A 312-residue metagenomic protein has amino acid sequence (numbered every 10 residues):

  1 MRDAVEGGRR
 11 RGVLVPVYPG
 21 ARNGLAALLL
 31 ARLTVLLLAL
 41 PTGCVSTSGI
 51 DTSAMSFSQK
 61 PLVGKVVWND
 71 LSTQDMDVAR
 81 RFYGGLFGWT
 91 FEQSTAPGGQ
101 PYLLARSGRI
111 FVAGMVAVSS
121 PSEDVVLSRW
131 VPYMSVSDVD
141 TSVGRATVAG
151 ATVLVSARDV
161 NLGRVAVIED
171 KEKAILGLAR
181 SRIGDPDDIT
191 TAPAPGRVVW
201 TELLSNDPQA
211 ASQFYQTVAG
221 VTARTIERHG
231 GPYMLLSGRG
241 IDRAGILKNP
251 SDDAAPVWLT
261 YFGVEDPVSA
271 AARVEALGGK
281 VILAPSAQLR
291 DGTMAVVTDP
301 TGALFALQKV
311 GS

Functional and structural regions predicted by a protein language model:
M1-A26: N-terminal secretory signal peptides that target proteins for export/translocation
R22-L36: Sec-dependent N-terminal signal peptides
L40-G43: C-terminal motif of bacterial Sec signal peptides marking the signal peptidase cleavage site
V45-P61, T147, A151-V199, L203 (+4 more regions): Vicinal oxygen chelate
I50-D51, D70-I110, V148, S156-V167 (+2 more regions): Core segments of cupin and vicinal oxygen chelate
K65-Q74, L104, P121-R145, R164-E169 (+3 more regions): Vicinal oxygen chelate
A79, W89-F91, F111-A113, E123 (+8 more regions): Short loop/beta submotifs within extracellular cysteine-rich repeat domains
